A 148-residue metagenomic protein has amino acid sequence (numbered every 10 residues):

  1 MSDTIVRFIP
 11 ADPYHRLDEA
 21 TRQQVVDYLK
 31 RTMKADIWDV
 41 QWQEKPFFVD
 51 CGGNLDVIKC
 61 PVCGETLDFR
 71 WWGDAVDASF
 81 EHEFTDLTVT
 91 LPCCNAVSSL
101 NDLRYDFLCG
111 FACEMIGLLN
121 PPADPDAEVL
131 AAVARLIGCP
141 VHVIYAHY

Functional and structural regions predicted by a protein language model:
M1-N54, Y148: N-terminal alpha-helical interaction blocks
M1-R7, A11, N95, S99-Y148: Acidic, proline/glycine-rich low-complexity IDRs
V49-G53, F80, F84, L119-A123: Short, charged/polar micro-motifs that form catalytic or ligand-binding hotspots
D56-I58, L87: Short, low-order "capping/linker" segments at domain edges
V57, G64-H82: Short recognition patches in nucleic-acid-associated and regulatory proteins
C60-C63, L91-C94: Short cysteine-rich clusters marking metal-coordination/redox-active sites
D68, V89, S98-S99: Short, solvent-exposed coil/turn linker segments
D74-L91, D106-F107: Short linker/helix segments within small regulatory modules
